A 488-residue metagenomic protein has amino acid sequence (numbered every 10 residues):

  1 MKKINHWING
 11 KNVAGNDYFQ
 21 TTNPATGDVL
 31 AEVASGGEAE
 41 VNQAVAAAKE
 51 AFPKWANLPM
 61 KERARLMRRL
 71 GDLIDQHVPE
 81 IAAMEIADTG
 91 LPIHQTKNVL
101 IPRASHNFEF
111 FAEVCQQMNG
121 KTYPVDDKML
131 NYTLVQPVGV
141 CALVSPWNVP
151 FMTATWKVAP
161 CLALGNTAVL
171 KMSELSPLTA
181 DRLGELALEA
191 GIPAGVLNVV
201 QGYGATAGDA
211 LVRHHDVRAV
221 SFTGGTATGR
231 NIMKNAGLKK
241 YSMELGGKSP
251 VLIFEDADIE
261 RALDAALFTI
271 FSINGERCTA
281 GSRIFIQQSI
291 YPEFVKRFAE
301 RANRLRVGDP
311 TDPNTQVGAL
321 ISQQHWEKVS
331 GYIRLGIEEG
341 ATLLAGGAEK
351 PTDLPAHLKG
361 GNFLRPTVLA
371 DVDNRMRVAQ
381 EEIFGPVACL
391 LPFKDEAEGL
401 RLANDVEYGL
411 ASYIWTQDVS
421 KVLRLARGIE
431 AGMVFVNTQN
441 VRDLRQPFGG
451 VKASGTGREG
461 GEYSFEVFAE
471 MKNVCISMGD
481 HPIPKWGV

Functional and structural regions predicted by a protein language model:
M1-T26: Hydrophobic face of amphipathic alpha-helices that form TPR/SEL1-like repeat modules and related alpha-solenoid
P24-T89, S289: N-terminal alpha-helical segment of soluble enzymes
A25-E32, V217, L252, R306 (+2 more regions): Conserved C-terminal structural/oligomerization subdomain of aldehyde/semialdehyde dehydrogenase
V29-G36, E50-N57, L143, V251-F254 (+5 more regions): Short, well-ordered beta-strand elements within core beta-sheets of diverse protein domains
A46, R68-P79, I93-M118: Long amphipathic alpha-helix in the N-terminal Rossmann-like dinucleotide-binding domain of NAD(P)-dependent
G120-R261, F393: Rossmann-like NAD(P) dinucleotide-binding subdomain of oxidoreductase/dehydrogenase enzymes
T167-V169, L343, M433: A short hydrophobic/small-residue beta-strand
A227-D373, V436, I483-P484: ALDH superfamily catalytic-core signature
